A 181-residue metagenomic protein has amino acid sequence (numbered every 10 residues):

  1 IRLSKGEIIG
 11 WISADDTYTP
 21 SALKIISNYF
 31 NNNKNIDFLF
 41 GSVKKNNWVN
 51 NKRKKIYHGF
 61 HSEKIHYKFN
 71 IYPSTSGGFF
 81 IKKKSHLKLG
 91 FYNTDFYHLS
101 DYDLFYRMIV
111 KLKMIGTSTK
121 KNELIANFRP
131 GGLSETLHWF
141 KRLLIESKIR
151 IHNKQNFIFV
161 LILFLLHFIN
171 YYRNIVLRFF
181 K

Functional and structural regions predicted by a protein language model:
G6, L39-S42, K121, F128: Short glycine/serine/threonine-enriched helix-capping/active-site loop that flanks the nucleotide-sugar donor pocket
I9: Short aromatic/hydrophobic "clamp" motif used to bind/position activated sugar donors
S13-T17: The conserved acidic donor/metal-binding loop of glycosyltransferases
Y18-I25, N35, S100, L104 (+1 more regions): Acidic donor-diphosphate engagement hotspot in glycosyltransferases and nucleotidyltransferases that stabilizes
S21-K54: Conserved donor NDP-sugar-binding/catalytic core segment of glycosyltransferases
Y57-I145: Conserved nucleotide-sugar donor-binding catalytic segment
L144-S147, I151-K181: Membrane-proximal basic amphipathic "stem/tether" segments
